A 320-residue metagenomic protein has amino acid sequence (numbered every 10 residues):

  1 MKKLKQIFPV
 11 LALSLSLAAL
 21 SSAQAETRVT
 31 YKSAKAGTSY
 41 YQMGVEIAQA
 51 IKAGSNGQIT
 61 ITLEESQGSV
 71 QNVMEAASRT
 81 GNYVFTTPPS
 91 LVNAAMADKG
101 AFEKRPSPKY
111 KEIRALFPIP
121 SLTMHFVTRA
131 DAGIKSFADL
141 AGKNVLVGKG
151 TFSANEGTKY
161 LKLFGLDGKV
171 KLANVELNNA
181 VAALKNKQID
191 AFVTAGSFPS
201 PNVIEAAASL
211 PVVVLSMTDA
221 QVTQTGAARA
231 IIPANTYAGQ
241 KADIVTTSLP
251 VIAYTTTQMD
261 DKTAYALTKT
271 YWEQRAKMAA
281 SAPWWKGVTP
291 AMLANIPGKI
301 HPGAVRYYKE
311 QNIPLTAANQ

Functional and structural regions predicted by a protein language model:
M1-L11: Bacterial N-terminal signal peptides that target proteins for export
P9-A19: Bacterial N-terminal signal peptides
L20-A25: Sec/Tat signal peptide C-region and signal peptidase I cleavage site
E26-A94: N-terminal (or domain-start) structured segment
R28-G54, I59, P118-N186, P290 (+2 more regions): Bilobed "Venus flytrap"/periplasmic-binding protein-like clamshell domains and structurally analogous long
Y83-P120: Acidic, polar ligand-binding/catalytic clefts
P88-P89, A97-P106, G168-Q258: Pocket-lining segment of extracytoplasmic ligand-binding domains
N179, K185-N186, G196-A207, V214 (+1 more regions): An extracytoplasmic/periplasmic, membrane-proximal ligand-sensing/linker region
